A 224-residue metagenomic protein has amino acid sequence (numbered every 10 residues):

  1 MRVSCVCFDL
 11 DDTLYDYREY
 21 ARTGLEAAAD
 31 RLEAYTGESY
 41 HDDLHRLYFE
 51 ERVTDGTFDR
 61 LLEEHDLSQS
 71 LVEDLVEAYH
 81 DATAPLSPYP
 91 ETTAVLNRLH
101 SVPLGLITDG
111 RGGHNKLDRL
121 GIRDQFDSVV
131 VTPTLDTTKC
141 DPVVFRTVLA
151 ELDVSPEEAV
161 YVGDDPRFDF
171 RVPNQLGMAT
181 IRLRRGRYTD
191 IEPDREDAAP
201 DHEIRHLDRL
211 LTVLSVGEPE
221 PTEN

Functional and structural regions predicted by a protein language model:
M1-V6, R98, P103-N224: Asp-based, Mg2+/Mn2+-dependent phosphohydrolase catalytic module
R2-A94, N115: N-terminal helical cap/lid subdomain that shapes the substrate entry/recognition surface in HAD-like hydrolases
